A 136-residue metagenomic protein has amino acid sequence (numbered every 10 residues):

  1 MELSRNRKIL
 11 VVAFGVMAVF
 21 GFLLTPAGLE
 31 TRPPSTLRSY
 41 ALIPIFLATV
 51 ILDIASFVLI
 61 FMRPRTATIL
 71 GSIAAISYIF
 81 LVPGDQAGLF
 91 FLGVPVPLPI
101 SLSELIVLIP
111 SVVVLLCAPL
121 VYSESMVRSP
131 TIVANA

Functional and structural regions predicted by a protein language model:
M1-F20, M62, V113-A136: Cytosolic juxtamembrane helix and N-cap/initiation of the first transmembrane helix
R5-G15, Y40-L47, R65-I73, S101-L108: Alpha-helical transmembrane segments of integral membrane proteins
L10-V50, Y78-G84: Hydrophobic transmembrane helix segments
L29-P33, F61, R65, A87-V94 (+1 more regions): Transmembrane helix-loop junctions in multipass membrane proteins, especially transporters and channels
T49-A55, V107-V121: Hydrophobic cores of alpha-helical transmembrane segments in multi-pass inner/ER membrane proteins, independent
I54-I69: Juxtamembrane helix-break-helix junctions at the cytosolic face of small multi-pass alpha-helical membrane proteins
I69-G88, P110-V112: Hydrophobic alpha-helical membrane segments
P83-E104: Membrane-helix boundary connector in multi-pass membrane proteins
